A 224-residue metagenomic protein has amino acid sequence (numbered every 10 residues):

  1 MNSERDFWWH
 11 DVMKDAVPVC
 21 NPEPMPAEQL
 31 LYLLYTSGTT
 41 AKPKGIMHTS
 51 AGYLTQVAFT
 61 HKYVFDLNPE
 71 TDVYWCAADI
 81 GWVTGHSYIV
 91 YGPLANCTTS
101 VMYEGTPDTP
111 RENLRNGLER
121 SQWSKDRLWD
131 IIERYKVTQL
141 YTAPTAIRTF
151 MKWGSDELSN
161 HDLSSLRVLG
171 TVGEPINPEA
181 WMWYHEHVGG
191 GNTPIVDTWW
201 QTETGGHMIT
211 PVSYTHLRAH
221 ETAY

Functional and structural regions predicted by a protein language model:
N2-Y35, K42, L67-V73, T204: Conserved pre-ATP/AMP-binding loop-to-beta segment of ANL
P22, D126-W129, L158: Short hydrophobic/charged patches on amphipathic alpha-helices used for structural packing and interfaces
L30, T36-T39, H61, Y74 (+5 more regions): Conserved S/T- and glycine-rich ATP-binding loop of Class I adenylate-forming
L33, I46-T49, A77, V83 (+5 more regions): Generic beta-strand/beta-sheet core signal
T36, T215-T222: Conserved small/polar residues in nucleotide/adenosyl-binding loops
A51, T145-R148: Alpha-helix/helix-capping structural signal
L54-V73, V83-T138, W153, P211: Conserved AMP-binding/adenylation subdomain of ANL enzymes
Y91, A95, T138-T142, M151-L217: Gly/Ser/Thr-rich phosphate-binding loop
